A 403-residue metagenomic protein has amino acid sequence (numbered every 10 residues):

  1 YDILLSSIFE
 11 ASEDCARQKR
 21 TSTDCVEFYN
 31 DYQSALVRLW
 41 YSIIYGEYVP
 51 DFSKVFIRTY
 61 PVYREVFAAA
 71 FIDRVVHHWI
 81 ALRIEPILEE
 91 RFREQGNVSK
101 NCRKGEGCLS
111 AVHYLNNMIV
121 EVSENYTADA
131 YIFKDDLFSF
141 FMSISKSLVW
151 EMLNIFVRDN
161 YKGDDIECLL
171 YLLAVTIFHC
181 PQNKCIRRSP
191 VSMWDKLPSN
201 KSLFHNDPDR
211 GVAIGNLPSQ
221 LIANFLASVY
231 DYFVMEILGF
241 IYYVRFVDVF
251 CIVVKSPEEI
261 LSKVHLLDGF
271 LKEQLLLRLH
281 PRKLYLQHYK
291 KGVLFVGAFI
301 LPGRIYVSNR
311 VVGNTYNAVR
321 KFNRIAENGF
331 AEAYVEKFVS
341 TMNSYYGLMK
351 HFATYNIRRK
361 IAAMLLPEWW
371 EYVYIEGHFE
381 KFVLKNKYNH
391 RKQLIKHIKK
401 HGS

Functional and structural regions predicted by a protein language model:
Y1-V37, K392-S403: Non-catalytic, polymerase-adjacent accessory regions of viral genome-replication enzymes
Q18-V26, D51-V75, F92-E106, C180 (+1 more regions): Short, conserved non-catalytic motifs in the polymerase core
F28-F52: Amphipathic alpha-helical blocks
A69-A70, R74, H78, M193-D209 (+3 more regions): Right-hand nucleic-acid polymerase module
A81-S145: Active-site-proximal segment of RNA-dependent polymerases
E124-V247, C251-V264, Q287: Conserved polymerase palm-domain catalytic core
K263-L271: Short amphipathic alpha-helices in soluble, non-transmembrane regions that often serve as interface/regulatory elements
